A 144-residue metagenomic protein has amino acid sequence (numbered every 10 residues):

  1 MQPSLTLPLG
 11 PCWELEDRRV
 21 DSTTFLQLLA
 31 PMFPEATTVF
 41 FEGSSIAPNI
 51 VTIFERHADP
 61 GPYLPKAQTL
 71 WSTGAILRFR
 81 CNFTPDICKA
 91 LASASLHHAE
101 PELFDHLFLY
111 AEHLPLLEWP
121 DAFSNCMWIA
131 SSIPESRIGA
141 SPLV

Functional and structural regions predicted by a protein language model:
M1-V144: Structured alpha/beta or helical-core interaction and ligand-binding surfaces enriched in interleaved
